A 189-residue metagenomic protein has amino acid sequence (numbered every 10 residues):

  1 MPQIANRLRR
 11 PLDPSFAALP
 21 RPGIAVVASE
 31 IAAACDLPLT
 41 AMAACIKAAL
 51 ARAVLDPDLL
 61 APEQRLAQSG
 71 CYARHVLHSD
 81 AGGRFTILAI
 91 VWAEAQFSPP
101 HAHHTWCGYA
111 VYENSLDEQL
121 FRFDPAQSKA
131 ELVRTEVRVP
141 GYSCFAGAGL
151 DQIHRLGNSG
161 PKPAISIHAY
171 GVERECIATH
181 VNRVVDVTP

Functional and structural regions predicted by a protein language model:
M1-P57: N-terminal leader/capping segments at the start of a protein or of a new domain
A49-H75: Active-site-proximal helix-loop elements at catalytic-domain edges
R65-E94: A short glycine-rich, His/Asp/Glu-containing loop-to-beta-strand
L88-A102, G149-D151: Conserved short histidine dyad/triad with adjacent acidic residue
H104-F121: Glycine- and acidic-residue-biased ligand/ion/polar-headgroup-sensing regions
G108, F123-I153: Short acidic-glycine-tyrosine-enriched beta hairpin
G108-A110, P161-C176: A short hydrophobic beta-strand segment most commonly corresponding to one strand of the jelly-roll/cupin
R155-S159: Asparagine-centered strand-capping/turn motif at beta-strand->loop junctions
